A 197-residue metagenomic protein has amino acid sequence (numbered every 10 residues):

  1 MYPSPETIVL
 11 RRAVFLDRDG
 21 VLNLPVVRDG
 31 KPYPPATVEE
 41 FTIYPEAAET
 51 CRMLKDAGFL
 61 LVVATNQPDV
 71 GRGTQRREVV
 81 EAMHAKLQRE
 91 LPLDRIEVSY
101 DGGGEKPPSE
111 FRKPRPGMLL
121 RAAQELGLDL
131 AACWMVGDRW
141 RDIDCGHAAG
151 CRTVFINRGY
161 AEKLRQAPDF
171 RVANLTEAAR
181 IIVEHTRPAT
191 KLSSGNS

Functional and structural regions predicted by a protein language model:
Y2-L60: Active-site neighborhood of HAD-like aspartate-dependent phosphohydrolases
Y2-R12, E78-R95, G104-M135, R139-S197: Asp-based, Mg2+/Mn2+-dependent phosphohydrolase catalytic module
L16-R18, T65, G137-D138: Active-site flanking residues adjacent to catalytic metal/cofactor-binding acidic residues
D19, P68, R115: Anionic group-transfer/hydrolysis microenvironments
V21, T65, T153: Ser/Thr-centric signal marking residues that sit in or immediately flank functional binding/regulatory motifs
L22-P45, V70-V79, R89, E105-E110: Metal-dependent phosphoesterase signature
V27-K31, V63-A64, V98-S99, L120-A123: A short alpha-helix capping/helix-coil boundary motif
A47-V80, H84, L93-G102, G146: Substrate-recognition element of Asp-dependent hydrolases with the DxDx(T/V) motif
